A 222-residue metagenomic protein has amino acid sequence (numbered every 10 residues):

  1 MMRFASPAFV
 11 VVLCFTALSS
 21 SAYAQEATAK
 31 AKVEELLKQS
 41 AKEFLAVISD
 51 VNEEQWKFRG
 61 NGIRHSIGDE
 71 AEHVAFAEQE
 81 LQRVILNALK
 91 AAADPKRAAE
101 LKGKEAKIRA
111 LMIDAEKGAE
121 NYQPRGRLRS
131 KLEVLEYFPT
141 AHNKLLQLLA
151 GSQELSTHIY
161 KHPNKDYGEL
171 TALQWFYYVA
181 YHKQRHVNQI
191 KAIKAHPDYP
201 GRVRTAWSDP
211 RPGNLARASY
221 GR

Functional and structural regions predicted by a protein language model:
M1-P7: Positively charged n-region of N-terminal signal peptides that target proteins for export
A8-S19: Bacterial N-terminal signal peptides
A17-A24, A31-E34, I113, Y177 (+2 more regions): Domain-scale detector for complete catalytic domains at protein termini or as standalone homologs
S21-K32, R83-F138, N164-L170, P197-R217 (+1 more regions): Short, helix-capping/interhelical loops that line the mouth of catalytic, cofactor-, or ligand-binding pockets
A31-E34, K38, A71, A75 (+4 more regions): Short amphipathic alpha-helical segments with heptad-repeat character
A31-R59: N-terminal targeting signals for Sec/Tat export/insertion, comprising classic cleavable signal peptides
S40-V47, A77, L81, A115 (+3 more regions): Amphipathic, well-ordered alpha-helical segments in soluble domains
F58-K107, A150-G151, L155-D209: Short, contiguous alpha-helical
